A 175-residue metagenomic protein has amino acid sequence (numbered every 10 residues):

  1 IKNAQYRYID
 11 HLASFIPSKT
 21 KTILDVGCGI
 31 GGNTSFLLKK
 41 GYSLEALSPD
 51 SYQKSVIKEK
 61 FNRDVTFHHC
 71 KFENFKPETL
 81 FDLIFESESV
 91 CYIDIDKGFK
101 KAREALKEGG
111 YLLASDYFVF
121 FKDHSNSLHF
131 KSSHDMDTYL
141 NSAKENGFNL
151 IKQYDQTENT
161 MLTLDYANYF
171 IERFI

Functional and structural regions predicted by a protein language model:
K2-K19: Conserved alpha-helix/loop element of class I SAM-dependent methyltransferases that forms part of the SAM/SAH-binding
L24, C28-E73: Class I SAM-dependent methyltransferase SAM/SAH-binding core
N74-I84: A short acidic, Gly/Pro-enriched loop at the edge of an enzyme's catalytic core that lines a small-molecule cofactor
L83-I95: A short SAM/SAH-binding and catalytic strip from SAM-dependent methyltransferases
D96-Y111: A short glycine-rich, Lys/Arg-flanked "PGG" loop and its adjoining helix->strand segment in the class I
L113-T138: Conserved class I S-adenosyl-L-methionine
S132-L150: Short alpha-helix
K152-I175: Conserved catalytic loop of SAM-dependent methyltransferase domains
